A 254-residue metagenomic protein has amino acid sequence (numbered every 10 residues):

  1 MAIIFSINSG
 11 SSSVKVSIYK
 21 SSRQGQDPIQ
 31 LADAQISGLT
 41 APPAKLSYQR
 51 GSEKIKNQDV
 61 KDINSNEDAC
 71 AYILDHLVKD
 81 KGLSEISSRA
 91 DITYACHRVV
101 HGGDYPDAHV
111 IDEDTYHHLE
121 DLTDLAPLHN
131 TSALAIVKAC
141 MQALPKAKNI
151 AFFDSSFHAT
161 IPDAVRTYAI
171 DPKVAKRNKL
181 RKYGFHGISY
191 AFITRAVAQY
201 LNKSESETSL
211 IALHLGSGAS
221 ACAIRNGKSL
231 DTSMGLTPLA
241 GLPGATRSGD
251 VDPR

Functional and structural regions predicted by a protein language model:
I4, S13-N64, G235: Short glycine-rich, Thr/Ser-proximal phosphate-binding strand/loop in the N-terminal lobe of ATP-dependent enzymes
P42-T93, I136: Conserved active-site "lid/cap" helical segment
A71-L74, L134-M141, Y190-A198, P253-R254: Predominant activation on well-ordered alpha-helical scaffold segments within soluble catalytic domains
D80-H129, I150, F157-V165: Short beta-strand-loop/turn "lid" adjacent to the catalytic site in phosphate-handling enzymes
H97, P127-T131, K148-F153, I211-L213 (+2 more regions): General beta-strand structural signal in soluble alpha/beta enzymes
H118, L122-I136, C140, R177-L180 (+1 more regions): A gly/proline- and charged-residue-enriched helix-loop-helix capping module
T160-R254: Glycine-rich phosphate-binding loop of actin/hexokinase-like ATP-binding domains
